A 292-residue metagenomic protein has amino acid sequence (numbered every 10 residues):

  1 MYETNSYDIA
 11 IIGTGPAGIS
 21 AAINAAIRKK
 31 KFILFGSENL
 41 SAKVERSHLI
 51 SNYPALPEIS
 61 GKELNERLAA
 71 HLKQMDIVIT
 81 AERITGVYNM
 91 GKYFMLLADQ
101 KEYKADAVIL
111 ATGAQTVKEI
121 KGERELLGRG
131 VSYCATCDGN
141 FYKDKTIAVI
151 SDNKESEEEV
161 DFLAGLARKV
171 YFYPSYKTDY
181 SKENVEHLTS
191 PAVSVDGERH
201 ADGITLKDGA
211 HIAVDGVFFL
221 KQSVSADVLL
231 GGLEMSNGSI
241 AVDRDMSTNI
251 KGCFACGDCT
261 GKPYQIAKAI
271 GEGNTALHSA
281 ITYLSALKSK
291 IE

Functional and structural regions predicted by a protein language model:
M1-I12, I79-D144, V217-F218, A241-R244 (+1 more regions): FAD-binding core/adjacent interface of flavoenzyme oxidoreductases
Y2, Y7-I33, L96-A98, H187-D196 (+8 more regions): Structured catalytic cores of enzymes that bind and process phosphorylated ligands/cofactors
Y7-E63, R67-H71, K145-D179: Beta1-alpha1 glycine-rich phosphate/pyrophosphate-binding loop at the start of Rossmann-like nucleotide-binding domains
G13, A111-G113, I150, F218-K221 (+2 more regions): Short, well-ordered coil/turn residues at beta-beta hairpins and beta-strand->alpha-helix junctions within
A21, V44, N89, E119-K121 (+4 more regions): Short glycine-/acidic-enriched loop or helix-start segments at secondary-structure transitions that form or flank
A25, R46, I120-R124, N140-Y142 (+2 more regions): Short loop/helix-cap segments at secondary-structure boundaries that form the rim of catalytic
L72-M90, M95-L97, Y103, G165-R244 (+1 more regions): A Rossmann-like FAD-binding core segment of flavoenzymes
E119, E125-F141, L220-K268, E272-T282: FAD-site-proximal beta/loop scaffold in flavoenzymes
